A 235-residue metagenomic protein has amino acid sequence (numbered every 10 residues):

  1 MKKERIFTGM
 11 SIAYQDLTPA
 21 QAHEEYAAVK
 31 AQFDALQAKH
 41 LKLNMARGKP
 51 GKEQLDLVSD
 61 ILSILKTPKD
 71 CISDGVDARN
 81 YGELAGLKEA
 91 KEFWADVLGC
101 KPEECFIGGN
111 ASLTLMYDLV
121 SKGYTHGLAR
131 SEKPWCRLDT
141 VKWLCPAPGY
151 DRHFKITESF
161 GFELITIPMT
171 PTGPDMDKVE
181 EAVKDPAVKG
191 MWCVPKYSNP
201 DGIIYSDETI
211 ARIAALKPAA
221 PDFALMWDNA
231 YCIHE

Functional and structural regions predicted by a protein language model:
M1-K2, L216: Generic cytosolic/nucleocytoplasmic N-terminal low-complexity/intrinsically disordered segments
K2, F7-A85, E89, A95-D96: N-terminal "arm"/small-domain region of PLP-dependent enzymes with the aminotransferase-like
E53, H234-E235: Conserved protein kinase catalytic core
D70-C71, V76-P221, C232-H234: Conserved core of the PLP fold type I
L225-M226: Residue-level marker for buried hydrophobic side chains located in beta-strands that build the well-ordered beta-sheet
N229: Walker B catalytic acidic pair
